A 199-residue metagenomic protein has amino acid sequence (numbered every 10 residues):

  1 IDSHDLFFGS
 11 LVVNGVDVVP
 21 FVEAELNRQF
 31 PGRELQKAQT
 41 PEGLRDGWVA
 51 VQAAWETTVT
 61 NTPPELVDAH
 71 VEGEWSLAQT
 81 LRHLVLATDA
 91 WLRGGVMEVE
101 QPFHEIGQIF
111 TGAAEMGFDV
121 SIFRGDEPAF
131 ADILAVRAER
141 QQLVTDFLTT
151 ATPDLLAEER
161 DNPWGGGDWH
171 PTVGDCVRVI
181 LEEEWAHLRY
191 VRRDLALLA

Functional and structural regions predicted by a protein language model:
I1-A24: Tandem repeat scaffolds
V22-D46, L92-R140, L198-A199: Short, helix-capping/interhelical loops that line the mouth of catalytic, cofactor-, or ligand-binding pockets
P41-W48, Q52, E74-L81, E127-R137 (+1 more regions): Amphipathic, non-membrane alpha-helical segments in soluble helical-bundle scaffolds
G47-T58, L84-A87, W91, A129 (+3 more regions): Alpha-helical packing segments of well-folded alpha/beta enzyme cores
E56-N61, E72: A preference for well-ordered globular domain cores that mediate specific macromolecular interactions or catalysis
V59-P63, A151-T152: Short secondary-structure junctions
P64-V120, Q142, E159-A199: Short, contiguous alpha-helical
R124-A135, E139-G167: Catalytic cores of extracellular degradative/oxidative enzymes
